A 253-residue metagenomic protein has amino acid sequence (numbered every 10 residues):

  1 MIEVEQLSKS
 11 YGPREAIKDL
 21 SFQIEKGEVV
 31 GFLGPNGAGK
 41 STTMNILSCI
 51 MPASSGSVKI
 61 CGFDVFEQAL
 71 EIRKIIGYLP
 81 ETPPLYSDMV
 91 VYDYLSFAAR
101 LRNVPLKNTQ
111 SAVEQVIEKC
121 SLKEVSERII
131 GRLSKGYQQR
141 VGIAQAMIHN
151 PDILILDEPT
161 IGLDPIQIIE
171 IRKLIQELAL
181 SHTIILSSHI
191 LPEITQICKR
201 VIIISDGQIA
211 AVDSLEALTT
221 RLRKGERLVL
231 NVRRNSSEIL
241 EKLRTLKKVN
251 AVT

Functional and structural regions predicted by a protein language model:
I2-V4, K9-S205, A210-A211: ABC transporter nucleotide-binding domains
N103, K135, R223-K224, K248: Residue-level recognition of short, structured coil/turn motifs that connect secondary structure elements
Q196, A210-D213, R234, E238-E241: Generic recognition of short, well-ordered alpha-helical interface segments
C198, S205, L222, V232-R234: Generic secondary-structure microfeatures
E216-R221: Short acidic-hydrophobic catalytic motif
K224-T253: Short, charged/small-residue-rich alpha-helical element at the C-terminal edge of ABC transporter nucleotide-binding
